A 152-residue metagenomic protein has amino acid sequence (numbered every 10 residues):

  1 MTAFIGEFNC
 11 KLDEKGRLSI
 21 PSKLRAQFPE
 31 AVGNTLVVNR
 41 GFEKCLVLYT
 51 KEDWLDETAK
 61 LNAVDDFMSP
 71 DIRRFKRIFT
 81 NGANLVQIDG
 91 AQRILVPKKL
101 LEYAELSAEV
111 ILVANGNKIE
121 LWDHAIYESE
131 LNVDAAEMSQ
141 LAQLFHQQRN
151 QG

Functional and structural regions predicted by a protein language model:
M1-N9, E14-R17, L24-A91, K99-G152: Flexible "stalk/tail and boundary" regions
